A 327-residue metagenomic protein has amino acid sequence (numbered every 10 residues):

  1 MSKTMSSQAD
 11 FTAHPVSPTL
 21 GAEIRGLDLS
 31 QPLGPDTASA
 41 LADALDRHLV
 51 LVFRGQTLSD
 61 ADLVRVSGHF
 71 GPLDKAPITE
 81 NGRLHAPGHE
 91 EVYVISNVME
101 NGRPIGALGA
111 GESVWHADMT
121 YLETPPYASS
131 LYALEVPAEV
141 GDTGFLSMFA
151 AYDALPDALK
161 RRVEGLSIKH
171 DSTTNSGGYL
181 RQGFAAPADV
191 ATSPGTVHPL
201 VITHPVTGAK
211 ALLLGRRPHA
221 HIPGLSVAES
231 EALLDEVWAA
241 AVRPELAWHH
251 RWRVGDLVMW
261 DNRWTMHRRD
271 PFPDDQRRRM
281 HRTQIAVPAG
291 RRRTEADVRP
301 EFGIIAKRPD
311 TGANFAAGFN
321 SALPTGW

Functional and structural regions predicted by a protein language model:
S2-M259, R263-W327: Fe(II)/2-oxoglutarate oxygenase catalytic core
